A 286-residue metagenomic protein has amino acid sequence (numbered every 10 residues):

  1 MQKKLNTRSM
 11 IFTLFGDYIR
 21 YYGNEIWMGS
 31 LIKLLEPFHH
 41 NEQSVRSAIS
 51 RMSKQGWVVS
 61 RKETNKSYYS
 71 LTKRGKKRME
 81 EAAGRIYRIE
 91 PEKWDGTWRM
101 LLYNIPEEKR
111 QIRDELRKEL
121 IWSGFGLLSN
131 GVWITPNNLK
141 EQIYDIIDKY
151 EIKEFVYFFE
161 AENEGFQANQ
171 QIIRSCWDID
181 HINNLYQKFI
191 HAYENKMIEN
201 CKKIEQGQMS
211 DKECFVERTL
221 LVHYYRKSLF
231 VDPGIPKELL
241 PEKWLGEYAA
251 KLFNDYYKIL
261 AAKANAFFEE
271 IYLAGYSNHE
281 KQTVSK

Functional and structural regions predicted by a protein language model:
M1-D17: Short alpha-helical segments that sit at the start of domains
Y22-L34: Short acidic, hydrophobic short linear motifs in intrinsically disordered regions
A48-Q55, Y69: Basic amphipathic alpha-helical segments that dock to polyanions
S53-E63: A short, conserved structural fragment
T64-M79: Basic, amphipathic "hinge/linker" alpha-helix immediately C-terminal to the N-terminal HTH DNA-binding motif
K76-R99: Short, amphipathic alpha-helical interaction segments positioned at domain boundaries
E107-I204: Mid-protein regulatory/catalytic core that forms ligand/cofactor-binding pockets and protein-protein interaction
Q171-K286: C-terminal regulatory/effector modules of DNA-binding transcriptional regulators
